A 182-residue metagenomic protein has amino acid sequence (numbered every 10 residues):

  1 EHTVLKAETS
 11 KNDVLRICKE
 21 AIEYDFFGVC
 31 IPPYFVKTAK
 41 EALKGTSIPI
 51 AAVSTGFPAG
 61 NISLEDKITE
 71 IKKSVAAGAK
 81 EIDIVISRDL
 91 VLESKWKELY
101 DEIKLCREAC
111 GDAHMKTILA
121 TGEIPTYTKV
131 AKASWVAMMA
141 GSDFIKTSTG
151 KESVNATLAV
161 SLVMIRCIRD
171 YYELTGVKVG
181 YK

Functional and structural regions predicted by a protein language model:
H2-Y24, G28, Y34-Y181: Alpha/beta enzyme core
